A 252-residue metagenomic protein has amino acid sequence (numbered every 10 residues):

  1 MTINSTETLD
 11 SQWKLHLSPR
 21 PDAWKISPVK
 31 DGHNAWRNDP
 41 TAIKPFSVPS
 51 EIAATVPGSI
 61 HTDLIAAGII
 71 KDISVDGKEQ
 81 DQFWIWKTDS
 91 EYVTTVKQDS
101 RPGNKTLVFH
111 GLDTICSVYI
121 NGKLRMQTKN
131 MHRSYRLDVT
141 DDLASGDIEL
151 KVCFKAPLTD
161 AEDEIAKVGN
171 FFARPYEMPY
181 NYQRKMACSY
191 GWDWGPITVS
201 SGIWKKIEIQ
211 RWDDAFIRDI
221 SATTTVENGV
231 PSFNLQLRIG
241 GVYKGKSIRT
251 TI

Functional and structural regions predicted by a protein language model:
M1-I60: Hydrophobic alpha-helical membrane-insertion signals
S5-E7, K14-P21, S59-D63, A67 (+2 more regions): Accessory beta-strand-rich segments of carbohydrate-active enzymes
P28-G32, K167-G169, D219-V226: Short intrinsically disordered coil segments
A35-W36, A42-K44, Q80, R136 (+3 more regions): Short, surface-exposed, polar/charged, turn-prone segments marking secondary-structure boundaries
P49, P57, I73-S74, D138-V139: Helix N-cap / beta->alpha transition motif
D63, A67, K71-F83: Surface-exposed, low-complexity/disordered Ser/Thr/Gly/Pro/Asn-rich loops and linkers
K105, V118-I120, V230-I252: Beta-strand-rich binding/interaction modules
Q210-Y243: Surface beta-strand/loop "capping" patches
